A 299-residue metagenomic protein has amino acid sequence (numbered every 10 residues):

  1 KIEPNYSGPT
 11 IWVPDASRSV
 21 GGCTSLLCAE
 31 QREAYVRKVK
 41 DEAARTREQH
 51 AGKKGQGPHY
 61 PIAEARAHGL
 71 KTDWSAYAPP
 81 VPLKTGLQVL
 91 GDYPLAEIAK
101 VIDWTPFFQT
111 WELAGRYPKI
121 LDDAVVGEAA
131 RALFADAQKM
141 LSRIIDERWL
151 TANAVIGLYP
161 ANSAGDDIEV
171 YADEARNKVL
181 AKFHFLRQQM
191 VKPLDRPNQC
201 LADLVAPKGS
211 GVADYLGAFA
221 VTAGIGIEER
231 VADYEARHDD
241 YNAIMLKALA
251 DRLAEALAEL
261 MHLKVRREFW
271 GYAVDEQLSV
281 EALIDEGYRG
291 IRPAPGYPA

Functional and structural regions predicted by a protein language model:
K1-C28, V274-A282: Catalytic or ion-translocation cores adjacent to nucleophile or general acid/base/metal-coordination motifs in diverse
S17-I244, A248, R267-F269, L278: Active-site loops and adjacent core secondary-structure elements that bind or stabilize anionic groups
Y159-G165, L263-A299: Compositionally biased, low-complexity/repeat regions
L249-K264: Acidic, metal/cofactor-coordinating or nucleic-acid-engaging core segments within structured domains
